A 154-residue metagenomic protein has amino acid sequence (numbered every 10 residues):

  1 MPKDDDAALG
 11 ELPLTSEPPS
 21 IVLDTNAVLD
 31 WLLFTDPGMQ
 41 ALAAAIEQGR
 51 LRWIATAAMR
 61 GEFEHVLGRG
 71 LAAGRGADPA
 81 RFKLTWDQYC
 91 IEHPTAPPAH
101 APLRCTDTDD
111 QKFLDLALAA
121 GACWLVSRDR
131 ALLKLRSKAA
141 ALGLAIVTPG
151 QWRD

Functional and structural regions predicted by a protein language model:
M1-A55: Short, well-structured N-terminal submotif of metal-dependent ribonuclease cores
D6-A7, L103, D107, Q111 (+2 more regions): Acidic, PIN/NYN-like endoribonuclease modules and their adjacent C-terminal/linker elements
A27-V28, M59, A131-L132: Alpha-helix capping/helix-boundary segments
D30-L32, H100-T106: Short, flexible loop segments at the rims of nucleotide/cofactor-binding pockets, characterized by
W31-L32, V66, L135: Residues that scaffold the ATP/ADP-binding catalytic core of kinase and kinase-like folds
A45, L116, K138: Hydrophobic/aromatic ligand-binding patch that stacks against planar heteroaromatic rings of cofactors or nucleotides
A45-H100: PIN-domain endoribonuclease scaffold, especially VapC-family toxins
